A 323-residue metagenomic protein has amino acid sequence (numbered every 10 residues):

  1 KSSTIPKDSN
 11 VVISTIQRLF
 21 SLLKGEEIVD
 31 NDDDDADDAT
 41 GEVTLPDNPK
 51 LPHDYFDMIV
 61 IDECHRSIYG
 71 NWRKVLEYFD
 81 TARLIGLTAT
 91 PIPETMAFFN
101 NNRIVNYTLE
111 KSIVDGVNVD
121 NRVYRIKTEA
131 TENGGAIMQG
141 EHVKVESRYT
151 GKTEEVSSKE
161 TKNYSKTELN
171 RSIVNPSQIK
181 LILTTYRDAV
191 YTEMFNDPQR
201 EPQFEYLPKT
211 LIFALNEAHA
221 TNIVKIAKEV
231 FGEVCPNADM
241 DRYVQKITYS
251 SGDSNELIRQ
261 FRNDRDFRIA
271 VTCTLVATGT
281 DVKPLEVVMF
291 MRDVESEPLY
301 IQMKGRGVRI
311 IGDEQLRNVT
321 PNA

Functional and structural regions predicted by a protein language model:
K1-T40: Inter-Walker segment of RecA-like/P-loop motor cores
I5, N10, K50, T161-A270: Conserved C-terminal RecA-like helicase domain
V12-T15, R83-T88, A270-V271: Structural recognition of the conserved hydrophobic beta-strand(s) that form the central parallel beta-sheet of P-loop
T15, N71-Y78, F98, S112 (+5 more regions): Alpha-helical scaffold elements adjacent to nucleotide-binding pockets in ATP/GTP-utilizing enzyme cores
R18-F20, M58, Y243-A323: Conserved RecA-like P-loop NTPase helicase motor core
V29-G86: SF2 helicase catalytic motif II
C64-I68, P93-E94, E297, I310: Catalytic P-loop NTPase motifs of RecA-like helicase/translocase cores
M96-L207: Interdomain helical connector at the RecA1-RecA2 junction of SF1/SF2 helicase-like NTPases
